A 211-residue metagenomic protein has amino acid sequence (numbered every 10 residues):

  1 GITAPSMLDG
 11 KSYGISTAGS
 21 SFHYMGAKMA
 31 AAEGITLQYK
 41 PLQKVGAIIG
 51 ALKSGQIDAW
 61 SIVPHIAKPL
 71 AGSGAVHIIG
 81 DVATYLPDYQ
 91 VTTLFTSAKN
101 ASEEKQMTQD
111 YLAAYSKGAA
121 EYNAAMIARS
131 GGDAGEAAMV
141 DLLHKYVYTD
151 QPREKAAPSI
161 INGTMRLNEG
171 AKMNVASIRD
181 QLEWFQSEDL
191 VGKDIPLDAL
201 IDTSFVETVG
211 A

Functional and structural regions predicted by a protein language model:
G1-G72: Bilobed "Venus flytrap"/periplasmic-binding protein-like clamshell domains and structurally analogous long
G1-I2, Q90-Q106: A bilobed periplasmic-binding-protein/Venus flytrap-type ligand-binding module shared by bacterial periplasmic
G10-K11, A75-V76, Q109-D110: Loop/turn elements at helix/coil->beta-strand transitions in domains of secreted/extracellular proteins
P69-A83, E154: Ligand-binding "clamshell"
V82-T92: Mobile beta-alpha loop/short-helix "lid" or hinge segments that flank ligand
S102-L190: Secondary-structure end/capping motifs
I178-A211: Conserved C-terminal helix/tail region of periplasmic/extracytoplasmic solute-binding proteins
